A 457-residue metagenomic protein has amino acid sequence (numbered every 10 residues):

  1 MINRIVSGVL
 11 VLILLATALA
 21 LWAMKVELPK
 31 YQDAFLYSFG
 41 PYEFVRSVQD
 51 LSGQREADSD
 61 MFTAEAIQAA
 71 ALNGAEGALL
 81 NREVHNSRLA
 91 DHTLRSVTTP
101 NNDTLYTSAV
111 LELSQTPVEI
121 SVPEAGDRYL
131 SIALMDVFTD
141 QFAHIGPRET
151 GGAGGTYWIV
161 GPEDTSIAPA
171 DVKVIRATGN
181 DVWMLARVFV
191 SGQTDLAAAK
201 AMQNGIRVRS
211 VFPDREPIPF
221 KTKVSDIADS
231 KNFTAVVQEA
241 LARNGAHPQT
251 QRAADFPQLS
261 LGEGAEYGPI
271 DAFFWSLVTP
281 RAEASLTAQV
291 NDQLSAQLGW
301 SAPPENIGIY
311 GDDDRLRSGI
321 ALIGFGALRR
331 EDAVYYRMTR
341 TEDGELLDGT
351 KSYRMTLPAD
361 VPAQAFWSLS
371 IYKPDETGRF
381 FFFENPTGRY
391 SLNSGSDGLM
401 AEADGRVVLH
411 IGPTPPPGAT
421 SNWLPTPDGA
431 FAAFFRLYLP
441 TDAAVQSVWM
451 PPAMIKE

Functional and structural regions predicted by a protein language model:
M1-I2: N-terminal secretory signal peptides that target proteins for export/translocation
I5-E457: A compositional/structural signature for long, glycine/proline-rich flexible linkers and loops on extracytoplasmic
